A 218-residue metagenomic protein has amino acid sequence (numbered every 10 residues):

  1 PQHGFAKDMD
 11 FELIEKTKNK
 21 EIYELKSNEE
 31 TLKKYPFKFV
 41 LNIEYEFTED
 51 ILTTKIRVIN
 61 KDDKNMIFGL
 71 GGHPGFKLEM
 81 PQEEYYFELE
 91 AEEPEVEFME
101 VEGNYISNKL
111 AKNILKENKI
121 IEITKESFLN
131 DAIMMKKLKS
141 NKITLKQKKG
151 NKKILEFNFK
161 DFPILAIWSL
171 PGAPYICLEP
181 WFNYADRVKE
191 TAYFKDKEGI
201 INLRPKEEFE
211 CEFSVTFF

Functional and structural regions predicted by a protein language model:
P1-E15, N118-E198: Acidic/His-leaning functional-site neighborhoods
P1-E49: Extended, loop-rich substrate-binding clefts of extracytoplasmic carbohydrate-active enzymes
I14-E21, E46-I51, M80, K148-K149 (+2 more regions): A short, structured loop/turn motif at beta-sheet edges
P36-V40, F47-T53, D63-I67, Q82 (+2 more regions): Coil-to-beta-strand transition motifs
N42-E44, E198-L203: Beta-strand-rich interaction surfaces with strong enrichment in secreted/lumenal proteins
I56, I201-F217: Short Pro-Gly-centered flexible turn/kink motifs
I56-D62, S169: Asparagine-centered strand-capping/turn motif at beta-strand->loop junctions
N65, G75-L78, Q82-F159: Active-site/ligand-binding surface loops and adjacent short beta/alpha elements that line catalytic pockets across
